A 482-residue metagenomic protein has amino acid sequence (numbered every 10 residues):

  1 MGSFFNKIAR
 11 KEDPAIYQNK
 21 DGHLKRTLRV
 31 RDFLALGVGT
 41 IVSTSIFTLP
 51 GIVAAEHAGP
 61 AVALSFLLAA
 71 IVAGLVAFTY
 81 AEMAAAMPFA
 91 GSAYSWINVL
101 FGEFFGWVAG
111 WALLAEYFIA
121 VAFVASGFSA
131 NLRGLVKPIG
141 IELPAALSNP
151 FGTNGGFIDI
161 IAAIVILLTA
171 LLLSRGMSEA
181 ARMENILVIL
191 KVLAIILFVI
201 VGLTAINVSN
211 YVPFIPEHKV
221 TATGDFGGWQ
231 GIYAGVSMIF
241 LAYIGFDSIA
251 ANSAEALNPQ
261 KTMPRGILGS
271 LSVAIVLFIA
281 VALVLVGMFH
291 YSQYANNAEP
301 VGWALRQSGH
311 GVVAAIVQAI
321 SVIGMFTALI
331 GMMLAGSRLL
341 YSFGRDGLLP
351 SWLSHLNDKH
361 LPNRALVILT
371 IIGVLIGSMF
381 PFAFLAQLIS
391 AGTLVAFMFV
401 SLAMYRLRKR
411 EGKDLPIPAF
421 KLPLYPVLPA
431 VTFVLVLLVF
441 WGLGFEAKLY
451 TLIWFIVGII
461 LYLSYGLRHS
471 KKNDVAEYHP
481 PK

Functional and structural regions predicted by a protein language model:
M1-G51, A55-P60, G74-F78, A90 (+4 more regions): Membrane-interface "cap" regions at the ends of multi-pass membrane proteins
G2, A130-P138, I189-H218, L283-F289 (+2 more regions): Hydrophobic alpha-helical segments and their helix-loop junctions in multi-pass secondary transporters
L28-F47, D159-T169, A205, T221-V276 (+2 more regions): Hydrophobic, membrane-embedded alpha-helices of multi-pass small-molecule transporters
A54, L64-S65, G74-I166, L171 (+3 more regions): Hydrophobic transmembrane alpha-helices that form the core helical bundles of multi-pass secondary transporters
S95-W96, F101-G102, R133-A145, P216-T223 (+3 more regions): TM-loop-TM module centered on a large, flexible mid-protein loop between adjacent transmembrane helices in multi-pass
N98, A125-F157, A194-L197, S253-K261 (+5 more regions): Helix-loop-helix connectors at the membrane interface of multi-pass transporters/channels
S129, F157-V208, I267-L271, A386-F399 (+1 more regions): Membrane-interface loop-to-helix entry segments
N154-F157, W352-N363, F397-K448, R468-P481: C-terminal membrane-solvent junction of multi-pass transporters and transport-like membrane proteins
